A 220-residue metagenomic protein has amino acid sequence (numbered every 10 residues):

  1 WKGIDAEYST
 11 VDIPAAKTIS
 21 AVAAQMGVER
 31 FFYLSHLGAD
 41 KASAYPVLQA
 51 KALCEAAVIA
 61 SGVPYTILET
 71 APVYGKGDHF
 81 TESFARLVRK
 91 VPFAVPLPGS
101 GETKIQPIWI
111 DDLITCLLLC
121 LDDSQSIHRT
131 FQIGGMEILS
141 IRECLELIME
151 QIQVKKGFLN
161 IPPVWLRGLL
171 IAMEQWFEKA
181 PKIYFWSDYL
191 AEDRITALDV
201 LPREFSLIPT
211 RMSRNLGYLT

Functional and structural regions predicted by a protein language model:
W1-T18, V22-Q25, L37-K41: NAD(P)H-binding glycine-rich loop region in Rossmannoid oxidoreductase-like domains and their noncatalytic homologs
S9-I13, A44-E55, I59, Y74 (+5 more regions): Short-chain dehydrogenase/reductase
S35, A56-G77, E82, R86 (+2 more regions): Conserved beta-loop-beta element that borders a ligand/cofactor-binding pocket
G75-S83, C120-F131, Q153-K156: Glycine/proline-rich active-site loop of Rossmann-fold NAD(P)-dependent oxidoreductases
R86-I108, D112, C116-C120, S124-I127 (+1 more regions): A conserved pocket-lining segment of Rossmann-fold NAD(P)-dependent short-chain dehydrogenase/reductase
E102-D111, I133-Q151, N160-I171, L207-R211: Substrate-binding strand-loop-helix patch in Rossmann-like NAD(P)-dependent oxidoreductase/epimerase domains
E146-I195: Terminal hydrophobic/aromatic helix or amphipathic segment near a protein terminus
E192-T220: Amphipathic terminal alpha-helices
